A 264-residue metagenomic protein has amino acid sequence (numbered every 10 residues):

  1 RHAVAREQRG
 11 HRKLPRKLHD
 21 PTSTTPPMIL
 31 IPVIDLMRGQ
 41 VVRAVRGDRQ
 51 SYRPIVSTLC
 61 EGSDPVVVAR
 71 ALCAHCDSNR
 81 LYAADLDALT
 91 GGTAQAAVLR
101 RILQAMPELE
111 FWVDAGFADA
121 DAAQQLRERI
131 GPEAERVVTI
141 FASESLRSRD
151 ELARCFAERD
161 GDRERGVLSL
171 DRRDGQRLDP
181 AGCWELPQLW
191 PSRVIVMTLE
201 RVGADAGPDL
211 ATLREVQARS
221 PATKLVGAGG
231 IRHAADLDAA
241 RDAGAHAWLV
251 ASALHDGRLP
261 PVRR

Functional and structural regions predicted by a protein language model:
A3-A5: Short linear motifs in low-complexity or flexible loops
I29-I34, L81-A83, F111-A115, T139-F141 (+4 more regions): Hydrophobic faces of well-ordered beta-strands that scaffold small-molecule active sites in alpha/beta enzyme cores
L36-R53, D121-V202: Conserved anion-binding
D48-R70: Short catalytic helix/loop segments, enriched in acidic residues and glycine and frequently bearing histidine
L72-H75, N79-I130, L210: N-terminal active-site wall of soluble small-molecule enzyme domains
G92-A115, C155-G166, D205-G227, I231-R232: Alpha-helix-loop-beta-strand connector modules within alpha/beta enzyme cores
F111-E133, L186, L213-S220, L225-A247: Catalytic cores of alpha/beta
P132-E151, T198-G203, G230-D236, A243-R263: Glycine-rich phosphate-binding active-site loops on the catalytic face of alpha/beta enzymes
